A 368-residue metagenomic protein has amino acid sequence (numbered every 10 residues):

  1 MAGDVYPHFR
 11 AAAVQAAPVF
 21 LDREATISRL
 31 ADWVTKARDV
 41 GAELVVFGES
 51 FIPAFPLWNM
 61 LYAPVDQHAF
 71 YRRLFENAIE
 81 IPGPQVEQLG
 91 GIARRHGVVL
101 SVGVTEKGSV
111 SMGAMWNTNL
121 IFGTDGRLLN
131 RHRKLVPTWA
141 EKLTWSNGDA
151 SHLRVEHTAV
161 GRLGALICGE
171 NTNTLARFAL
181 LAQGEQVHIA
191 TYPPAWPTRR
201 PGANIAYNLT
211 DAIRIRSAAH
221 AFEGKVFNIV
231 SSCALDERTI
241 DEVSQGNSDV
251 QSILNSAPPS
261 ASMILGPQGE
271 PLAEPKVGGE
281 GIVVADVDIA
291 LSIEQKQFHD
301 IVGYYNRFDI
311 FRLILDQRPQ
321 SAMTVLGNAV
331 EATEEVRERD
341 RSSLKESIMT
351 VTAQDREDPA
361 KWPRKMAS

Functional and structural regions predicted by a protein language model:
M1-L44: N-terminal active-site segment of His-dependent metallophosphoesterases
H8-F20, T118, R131-R133, G161-E170 (+1 more regions): Active-site-proximal beta-strand elements of phosphoester/diester hydrolases
A12, L120-F122, M263, V283: Conserved hydrophobic/aromatic positions in well-ordered beta-strands
R23, T35-T124, P194-A219, E223-V226: Cys-nucleophile CN-hydrolase/nitrilase-fold catalytic domain and related Cys-dependent amidase chemistry that acts on
I79-S101, R162, C168-V283, A367: CN hydrolase (nitrilase-like) catalytic-core segments centered on the catalytic cysteine and neighboring Lys/Glu
D125, N130-H132, P275: Short hydrophobic alpha-helix segments
T138-R154, G169-L175: Active-site glycine-rich loop that binds ribose-phosphate moieties when present
F227-N228, S232-S368: C-terminal beta-strand edge segments of enzyme domains
